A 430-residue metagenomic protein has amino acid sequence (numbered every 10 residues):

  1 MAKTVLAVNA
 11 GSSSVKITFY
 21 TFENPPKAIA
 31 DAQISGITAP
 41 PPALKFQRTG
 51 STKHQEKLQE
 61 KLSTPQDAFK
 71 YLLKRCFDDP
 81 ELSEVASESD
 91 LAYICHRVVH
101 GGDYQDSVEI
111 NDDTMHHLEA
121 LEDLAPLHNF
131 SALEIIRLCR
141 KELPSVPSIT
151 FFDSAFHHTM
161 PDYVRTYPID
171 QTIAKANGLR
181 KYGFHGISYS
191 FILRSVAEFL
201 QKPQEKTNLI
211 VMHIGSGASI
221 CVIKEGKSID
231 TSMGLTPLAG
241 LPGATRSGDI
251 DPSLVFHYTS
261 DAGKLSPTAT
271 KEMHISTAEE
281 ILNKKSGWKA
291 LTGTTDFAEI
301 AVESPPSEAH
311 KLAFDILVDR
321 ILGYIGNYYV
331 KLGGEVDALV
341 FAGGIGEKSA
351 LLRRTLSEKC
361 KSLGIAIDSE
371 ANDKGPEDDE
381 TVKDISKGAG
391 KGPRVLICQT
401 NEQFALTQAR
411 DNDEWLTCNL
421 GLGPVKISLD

Functional and structural regions predicted by a protein language model:
M1-Y104: N-terminal glycine/serine-rich phosphate-binding loop of ATP-dependent small-molecule kinases, especially carbohydrate
A10-G11, R97-V99, I214-S216, L339-K348: Glycine-rich beta-strand-to-loop/alpha-helix junction loops that act as flexible
R75-A92, E198-P203, I325-D337: Phosphate/pyrophosphate-binding loops at sites that engage ATP/ADP/AMP, CoA/4′-phosphopantetheine, polyphosphate
C76-H128, P147-I149, A155-T166: Short beta-strand-loop/turn "lid" adjacent to the catalytic site in phosphate-handling enzymes
T159-S260: Glycine-rich phosphate-binding loop of actin/hexokinase-like ATP-binding domains
I223-L265, H274, E280, G343-G390: Catalytic phosphate/nucleotide-handling subdomain of diverse soluble enzymes
P267-K271, E280, K284-L332: Adenine-nucleotide phosphate-binding core of ATP-dependent small-molecule kinases
K311, D315-D337, G346-D430: Internal helix-turn-beta structural module
